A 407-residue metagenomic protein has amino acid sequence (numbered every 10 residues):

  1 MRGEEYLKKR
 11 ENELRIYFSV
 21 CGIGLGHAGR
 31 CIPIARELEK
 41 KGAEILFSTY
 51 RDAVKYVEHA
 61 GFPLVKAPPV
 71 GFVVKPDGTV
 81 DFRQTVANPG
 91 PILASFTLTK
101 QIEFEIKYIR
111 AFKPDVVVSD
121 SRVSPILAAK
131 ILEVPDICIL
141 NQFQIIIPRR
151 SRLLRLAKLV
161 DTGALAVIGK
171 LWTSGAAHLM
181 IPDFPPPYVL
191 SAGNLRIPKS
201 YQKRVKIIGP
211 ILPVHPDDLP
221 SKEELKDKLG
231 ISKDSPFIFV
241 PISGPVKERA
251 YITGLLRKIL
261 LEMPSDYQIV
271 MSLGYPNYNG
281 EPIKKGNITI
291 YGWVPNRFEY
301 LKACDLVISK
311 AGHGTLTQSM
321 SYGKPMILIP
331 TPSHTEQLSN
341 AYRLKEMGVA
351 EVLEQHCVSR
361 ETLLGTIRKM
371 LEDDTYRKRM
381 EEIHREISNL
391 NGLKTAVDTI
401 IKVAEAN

Functional and structural regions predicted by a protein language model:
E13-L14, K40-K41, L46-F96, P241: Conserved nucleotide-sugar phosphate-binding/catalytic loop shared by glycosyltransferases and other
V20-I32, V246-A250: A short, glycine/small-residue-rich beta-strand->loop->alpha-helix junction that serves as a flexible
A35, L212-L306, L338: Donor-nucleotide binding loops and adjacent catalytic segments primarily of GT-B fold Leloir glycosyltransferases
F82-V116, V123-S124, L159-V160: Conserved nucleotide-sugar donor-binding subdomain of glycosyltransferases
V116-D120, I146, N296-S339: A donor-sugar binding/catalytic signature common to diverse glycosyltransferases and related nucleotide-sugar
A157-K247, G274-N277: A nucleotide-sugar donor-handling region in carbohydrate enzymes
A350-E351, H356, E361-T362, T366-I383 (+2 more regions): Conserved donor-nucleotide binding/catalytic region of nucleotide-linked donor-dependent transferases
N389-N407: C-terminal alpha-helical cap of glycosyltransferases
